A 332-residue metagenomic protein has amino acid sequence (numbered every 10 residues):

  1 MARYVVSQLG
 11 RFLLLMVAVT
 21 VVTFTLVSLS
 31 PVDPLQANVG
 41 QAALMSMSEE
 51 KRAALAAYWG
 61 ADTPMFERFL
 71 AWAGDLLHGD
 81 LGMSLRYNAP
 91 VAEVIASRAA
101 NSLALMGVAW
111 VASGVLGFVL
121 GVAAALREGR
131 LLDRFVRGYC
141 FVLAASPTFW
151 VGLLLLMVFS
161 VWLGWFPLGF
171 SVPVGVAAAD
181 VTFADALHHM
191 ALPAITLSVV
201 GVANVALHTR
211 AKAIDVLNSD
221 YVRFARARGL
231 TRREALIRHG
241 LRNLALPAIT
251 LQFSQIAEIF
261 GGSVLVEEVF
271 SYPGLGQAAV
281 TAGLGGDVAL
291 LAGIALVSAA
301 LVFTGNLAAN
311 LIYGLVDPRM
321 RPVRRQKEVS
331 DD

Functional and structural regions predicted by a protein language model:
A2-R3, I95, A99-L132, T148 (+2 more regions): Alpha-helical transmembrane segments of integral membrane proteins, especially multi-pass inner/plasma-membrane
V6-F12: N-terminal signal-anchor/signal peptide hydrophobic helix marking the start of the first transmembrane segment
M16-E67, L163-F183: Hydrophobic alpha-helical transmembrane segments of membrane transport/permease proteins and related membrane-embedded
V22-L29, W59, G74, G138-G169 (+1 more regions): Membrane-water interface segments at the C-terminal ends of transmembrane alpha-helices in multi-pass inner-membrane
L26, S30, N38, A42-A43 (+9 more regions): Hydrophobic aliphatic residues
Q41-G60, V136-S146, L192-S198, E234-A248: Hydrophobic alpha-helical transmembrane segments
S46-H78, F270-A282: Short hydrophobic, aromatic-rich alpha-helical segments embedded in or entering the lipid bilayer of multi-pass
A61-F118: An internal, D/E-rich "acidic patch" concept
